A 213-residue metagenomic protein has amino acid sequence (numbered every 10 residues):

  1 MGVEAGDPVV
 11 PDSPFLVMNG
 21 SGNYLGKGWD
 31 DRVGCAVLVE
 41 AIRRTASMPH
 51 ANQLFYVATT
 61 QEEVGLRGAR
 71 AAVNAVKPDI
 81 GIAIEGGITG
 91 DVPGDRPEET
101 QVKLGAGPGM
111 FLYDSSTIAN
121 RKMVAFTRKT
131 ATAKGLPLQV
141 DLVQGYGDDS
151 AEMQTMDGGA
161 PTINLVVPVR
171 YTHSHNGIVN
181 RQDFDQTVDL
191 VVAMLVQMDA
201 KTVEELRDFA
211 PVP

Functional and structural regions predicted by a protein language model:
M1-R32: Intrinsically disordered, low-complexity linker/loop segments enriched in Gly/Pro and charged/polar residues
D7-V9, A36, Q53-F55, D79-I82 (+3 more regions): Structural motif
F15, A58-V64, G86-I88, Q144 (+1 more regions): Acidic, glycine-rich active-site loops and adjacent beta-strand->loop/helix elements that engage anionic groups
G20-V64, T187-M194: Alpha-helical metal-binding/catalytic segments enriched in His/Glu/Asp
R32-C35, G65-G68, G147-S150, S174: Short glycine/serine/threonine-rich phosphate/pyrophosphate-binding segments that cradle anionic phosphate groups
A72-V92: A glycine-rich helix N-cap at a beta->alpha junction
P78, P93-P108: Active-site loop ensemble at the mouth of alpha/beta enzyme cores that anchors a bound cofactor
K103-V188, M194-P213: Active-site-adjacent substrate-binding region of metalloamidase/peptidase-like peptide-processing proteins
